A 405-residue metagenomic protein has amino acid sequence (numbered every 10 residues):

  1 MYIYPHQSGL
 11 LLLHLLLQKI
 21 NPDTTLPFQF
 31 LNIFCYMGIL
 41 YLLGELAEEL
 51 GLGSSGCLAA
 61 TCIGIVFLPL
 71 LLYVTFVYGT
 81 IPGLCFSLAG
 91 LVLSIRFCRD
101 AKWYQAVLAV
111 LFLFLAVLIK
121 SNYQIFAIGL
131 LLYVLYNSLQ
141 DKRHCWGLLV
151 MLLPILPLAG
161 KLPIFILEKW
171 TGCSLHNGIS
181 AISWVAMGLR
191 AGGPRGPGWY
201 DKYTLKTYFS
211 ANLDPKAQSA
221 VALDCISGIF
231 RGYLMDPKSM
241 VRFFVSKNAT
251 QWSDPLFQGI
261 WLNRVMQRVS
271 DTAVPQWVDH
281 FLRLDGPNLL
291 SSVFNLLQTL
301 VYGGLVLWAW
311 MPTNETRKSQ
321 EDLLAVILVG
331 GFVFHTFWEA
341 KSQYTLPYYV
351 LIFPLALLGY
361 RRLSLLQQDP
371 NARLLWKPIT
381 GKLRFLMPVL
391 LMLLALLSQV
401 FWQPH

Functional and structural regions predicted by a protein language model:
M1, L167-T272: Membrane-proximal stem/loop segments at transmembrane-domain junctions that anchor or position
M1-D23: Short hydrophobic/aromatic helix or loop-helix immediately within or flanking a transmembrane segment in polytopic
D23-N32, K247-L328: Membrane-interface anchor segments at the N-terminal boundary of transmembrane helices in multi-pass membrane enzymes
F30-G51, A89, G304-M311: Transmembrane-helix motifs of polytopic, lipid-linked glycan transferases
L43-V66, C85, R317-V326: Transmembrane-helix signature of polytopic, membrane-embedded enzymes that assemble or transfer cell-envelope glycans
L50-G51, L88-A106, Y136-Q140: Membrane-interface transmembrane helices that cradle and orient dolichyl/undecaprenyl
L72-G83: Short acidic/glycine- and proline-prone juxtamembrane loop motifs at membrane-interface regions of multi-pass membrane
Q105-K120, L130-L131, L149-A159, G330-V333: Membrane-interface alpha helices of multi-pass inner-membrane proteins
